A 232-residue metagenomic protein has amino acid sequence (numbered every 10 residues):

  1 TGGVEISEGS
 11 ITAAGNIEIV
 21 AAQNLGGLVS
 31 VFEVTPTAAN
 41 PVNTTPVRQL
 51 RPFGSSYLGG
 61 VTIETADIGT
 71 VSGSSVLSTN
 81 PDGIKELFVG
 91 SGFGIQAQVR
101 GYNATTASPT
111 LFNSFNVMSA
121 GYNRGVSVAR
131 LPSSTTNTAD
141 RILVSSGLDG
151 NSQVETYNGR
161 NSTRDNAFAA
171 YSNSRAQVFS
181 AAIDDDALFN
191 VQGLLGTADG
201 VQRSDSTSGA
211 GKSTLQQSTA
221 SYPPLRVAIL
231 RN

Functional and structural regions predicted by a protein language model:
T1-S7, L50-G69, S114-R130, A169-D186 (+1 more regions): Repeat-based blade/solenoid architectures
V4-I6, I19-A21, V29-F32, L50 (+8 more regions): Fold-core signature of tandem repeat domains
G9-S10, V34-T37, A66-S74, L131-S134: Short regulatory "switch" loops immediately downstream of catalytic or recognition motifs within protein catalytic
A13, T44-P46, Y57, D67-S72 (+7 more regions): Intrinsic-disorder/low-complexity signal
A13-Q23, S72-S91, T135-S146, A187-T197: Acidic/hydrophobic-patterned starts of short beta strands in beta-sheet-rich repeat architectures
L25-L28, G92-Q96, L148-N151, G200-Q202: Short glycine/acidic-enriched loop and turn motifs that connect beta-strands
V29-P52, Q98-N116, Q153-A169, R203-Q217 (+1 more regions): Beta-propeller blade repeat segments, especially FG-GAP/WD-type strand-to-loop junctions in 6- to 7-bladed propeller
V89, T156, V191, L195-T197 (+1 more regions): Long, compositionally biased intrinsically disordered regions
